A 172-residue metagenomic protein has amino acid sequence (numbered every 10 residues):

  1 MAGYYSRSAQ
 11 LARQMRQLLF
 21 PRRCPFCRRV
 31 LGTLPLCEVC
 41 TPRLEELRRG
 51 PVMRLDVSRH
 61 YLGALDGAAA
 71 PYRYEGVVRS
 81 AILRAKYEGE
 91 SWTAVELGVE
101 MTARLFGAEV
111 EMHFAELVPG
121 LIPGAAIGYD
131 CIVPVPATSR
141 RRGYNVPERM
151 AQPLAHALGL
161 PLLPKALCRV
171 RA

Functional and structural regions predicted by a protein language model:
M1-A172: Glycine-rich phosphate/pyrophosphate-handling loop used in enzymes and phosphotransfer proteins
